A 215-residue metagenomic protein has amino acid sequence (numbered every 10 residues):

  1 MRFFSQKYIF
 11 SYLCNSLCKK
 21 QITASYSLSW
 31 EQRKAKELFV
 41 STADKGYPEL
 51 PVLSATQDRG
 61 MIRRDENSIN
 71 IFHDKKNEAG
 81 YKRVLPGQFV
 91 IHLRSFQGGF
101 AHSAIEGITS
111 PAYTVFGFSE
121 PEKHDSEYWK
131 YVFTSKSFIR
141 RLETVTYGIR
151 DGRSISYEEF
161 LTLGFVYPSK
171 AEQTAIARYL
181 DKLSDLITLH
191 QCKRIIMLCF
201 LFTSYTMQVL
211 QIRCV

Functional and structural regions predicted by a protein language model:
M1-V215: Feature detects amphipathic, helix-rich regulatory segments
